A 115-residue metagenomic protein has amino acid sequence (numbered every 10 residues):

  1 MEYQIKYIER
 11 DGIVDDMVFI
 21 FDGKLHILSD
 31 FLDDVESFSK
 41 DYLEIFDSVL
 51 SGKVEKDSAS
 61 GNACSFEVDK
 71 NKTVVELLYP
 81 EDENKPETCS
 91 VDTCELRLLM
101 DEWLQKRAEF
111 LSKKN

Functional and structural regions predicted by a protein language model:
M1-K56: Negatively charged, low-complexity tracts enriched in Asp/Glu with abundant Ser/Thr
K24-I27, F31, L77, L98 (+1 more regions): Acidic/proline-rich low-complexity IDRs
E36-K40, K85, C94-R97, E109-F110: Short, low-complexity, polar/charged sequence segments that are solvent-exposed and flexible
S48-E102: Amphipathic protein-protein interaction modules
D101, Q105-N115: Short, Lys/Arg-rich amphipathic alpha-helical interaction segments that bind nucleic acids or acidic protein surfaces
